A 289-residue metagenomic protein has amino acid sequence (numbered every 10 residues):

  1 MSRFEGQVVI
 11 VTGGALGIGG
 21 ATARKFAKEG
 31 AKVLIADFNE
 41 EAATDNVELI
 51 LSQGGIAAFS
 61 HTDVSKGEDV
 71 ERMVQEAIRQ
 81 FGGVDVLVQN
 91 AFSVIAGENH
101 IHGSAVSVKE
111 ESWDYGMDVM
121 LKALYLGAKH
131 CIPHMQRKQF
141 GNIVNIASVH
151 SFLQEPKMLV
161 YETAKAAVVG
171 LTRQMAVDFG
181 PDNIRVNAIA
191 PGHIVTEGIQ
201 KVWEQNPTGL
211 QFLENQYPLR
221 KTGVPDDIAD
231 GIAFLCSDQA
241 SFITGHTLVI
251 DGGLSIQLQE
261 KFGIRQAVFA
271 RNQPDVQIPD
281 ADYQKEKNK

Functional and structural regions predicted by a protein language model:
S2-L34: Canonical Rossmann dinucleotide-binding motif of NAD(H)/NADP(H)-dependent dehydrogenases/reductases, specifically
S93-D114, R137, K157-V160, Q200-E204 (+1 more regions): Conserved mid-core segment of classical short-chain dehydrogenase/reductases
V106-Y125, F140, V144, Y161 (+2 more regions): Catalytic Tyr-X3-Lys loop
A128, A164, T172: Active-site helix of classical SDR
P133, V177-D178, S241: Alpha-helical segment proximal to the catalytic Tyr-Lys
S148: Residue(s) in the substrate-gating loop at a strand-loop-helix junction that position the organic substrate next
G180, R185, I243-G245: Short, small/polar-rich loop/turn modules that mediate ligand/substrate recognition or access, typified
T244-K289: Short C-terminal tail/terminal secondary-structure segment of NAD(P)H-dependent dehydrogenase/reductase domains
